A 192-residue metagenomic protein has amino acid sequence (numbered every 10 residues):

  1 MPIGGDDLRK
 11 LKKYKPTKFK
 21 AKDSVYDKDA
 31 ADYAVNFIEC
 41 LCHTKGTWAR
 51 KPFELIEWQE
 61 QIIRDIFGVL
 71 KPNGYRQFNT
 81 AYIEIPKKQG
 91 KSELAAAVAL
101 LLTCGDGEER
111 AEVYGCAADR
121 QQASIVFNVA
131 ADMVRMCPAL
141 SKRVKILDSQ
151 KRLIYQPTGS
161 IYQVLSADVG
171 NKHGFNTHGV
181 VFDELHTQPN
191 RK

Functional and structural regions predicted by a protein language model:
P2-K192: Phosphate/NTP-binding elements of NTP-utilizing enzymes
